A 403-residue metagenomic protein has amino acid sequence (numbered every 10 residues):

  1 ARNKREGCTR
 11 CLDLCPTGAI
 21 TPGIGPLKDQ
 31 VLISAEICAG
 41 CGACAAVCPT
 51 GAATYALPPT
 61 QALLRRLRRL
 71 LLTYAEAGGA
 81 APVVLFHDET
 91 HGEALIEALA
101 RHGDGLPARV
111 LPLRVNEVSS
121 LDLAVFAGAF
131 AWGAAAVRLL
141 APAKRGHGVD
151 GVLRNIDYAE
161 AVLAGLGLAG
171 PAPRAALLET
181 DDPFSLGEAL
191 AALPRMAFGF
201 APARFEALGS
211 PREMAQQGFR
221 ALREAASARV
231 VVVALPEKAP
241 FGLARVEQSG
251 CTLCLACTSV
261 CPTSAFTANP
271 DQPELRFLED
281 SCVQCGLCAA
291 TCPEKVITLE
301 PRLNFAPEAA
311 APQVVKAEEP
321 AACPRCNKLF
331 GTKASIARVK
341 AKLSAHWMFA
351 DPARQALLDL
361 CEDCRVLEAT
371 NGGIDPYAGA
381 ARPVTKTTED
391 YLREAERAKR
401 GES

Functional and structural regions predicted by a protein language model:
A1-G7, E36-G133, L140, E294-S403: Flanking helices and flexible, charged tails adjoining ferredoxin-like Fe-S electron-transfer domains in multi-subunit
A1-L14, G18, A81-A94, V149-G151 (+7 more regions): Ferredoxin-type iron-sulfur electron-transfer modules and their immediate structural context
E6-L12, T17-C41, T50-G51: Beta-propeller domains
L32-I33, R276-L278: Accessory beta->alpha helical hairpin/"wing" motif in late/C-terminal subdomains of nucleic-acid enzymes
G42, L255, C285-G286: Short tyrosine-centred short linear motifs in exposed loops/low-complexity segments
V115-N116, P142-A143, S249, D280: Short strand-loop junctions, especially beta-strand C-caps/beta-turns that link beta-sheets to coils or alpha-helices
V125-D182: Cofactor-cradling patches in redox/metallo enzymes
